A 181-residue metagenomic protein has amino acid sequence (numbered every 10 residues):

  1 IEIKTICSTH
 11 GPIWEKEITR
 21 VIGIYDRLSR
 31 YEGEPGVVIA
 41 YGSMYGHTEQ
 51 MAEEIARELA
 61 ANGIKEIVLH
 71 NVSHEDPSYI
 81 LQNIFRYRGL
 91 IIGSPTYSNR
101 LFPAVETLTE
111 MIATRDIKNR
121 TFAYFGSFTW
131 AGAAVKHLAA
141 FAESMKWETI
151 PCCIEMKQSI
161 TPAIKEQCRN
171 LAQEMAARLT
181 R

Functional and structural regions predicted by a protein language model:
I1-G33: Divalent-metal (often Zn2+) His-rich catalytic cores of metallo-beta-lactamase-fold enzymes
I1-I13, Q50, E54-H70, I80-R181: FMN-binding flavodoxin-like domain, especially the glycine-rich phosphate-binding loop
S29-G36, I64-V72: Short N-terminal helix-initiation segments at or just after the protein's N-terminus
G36-A40, A123: Conserved beta-strand elements of the Class I
Y41-M44, V72, G126-S127: Cofactor-binding loop segments of dinucleotide-utilizing enzymes, especially the Rossmann-like FAD- and NAD(P)+-binding
H47: Conserved redox-active cysteine motifs that mediate thiol-disulfide chemistry, especially di-cysteine Cys-X(1-2)-Cys
D76: Active-site loop segments of alpha/beta catalytic cores
